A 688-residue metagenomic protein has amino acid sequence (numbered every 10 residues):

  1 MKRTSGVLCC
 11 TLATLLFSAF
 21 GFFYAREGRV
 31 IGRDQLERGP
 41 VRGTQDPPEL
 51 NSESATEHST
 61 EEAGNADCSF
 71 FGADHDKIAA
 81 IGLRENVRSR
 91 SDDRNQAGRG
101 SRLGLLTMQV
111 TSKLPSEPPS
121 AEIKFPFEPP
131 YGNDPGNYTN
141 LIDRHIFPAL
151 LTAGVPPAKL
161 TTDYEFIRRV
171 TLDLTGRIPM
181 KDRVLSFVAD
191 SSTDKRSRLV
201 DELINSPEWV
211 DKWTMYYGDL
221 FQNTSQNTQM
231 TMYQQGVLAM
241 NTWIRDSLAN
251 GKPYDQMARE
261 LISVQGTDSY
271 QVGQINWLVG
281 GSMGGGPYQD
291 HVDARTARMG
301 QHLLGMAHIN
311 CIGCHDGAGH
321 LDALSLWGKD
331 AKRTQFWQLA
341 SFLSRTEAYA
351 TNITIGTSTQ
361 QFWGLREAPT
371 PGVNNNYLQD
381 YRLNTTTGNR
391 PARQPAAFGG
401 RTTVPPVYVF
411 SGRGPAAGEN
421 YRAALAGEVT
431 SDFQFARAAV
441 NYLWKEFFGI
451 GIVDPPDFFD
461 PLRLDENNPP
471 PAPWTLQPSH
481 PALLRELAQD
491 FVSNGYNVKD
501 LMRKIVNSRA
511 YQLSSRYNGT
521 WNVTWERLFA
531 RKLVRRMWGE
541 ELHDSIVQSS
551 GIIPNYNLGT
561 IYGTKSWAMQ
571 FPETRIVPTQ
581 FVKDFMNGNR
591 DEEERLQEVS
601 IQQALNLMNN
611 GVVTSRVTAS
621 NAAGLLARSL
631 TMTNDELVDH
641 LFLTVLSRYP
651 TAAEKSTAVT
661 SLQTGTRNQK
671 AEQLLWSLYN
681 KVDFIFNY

Functional and structural regions predicted by a protein language model:
K2-G28: Sec-dependent N-terminal signal peptides
C10-T11, S69, I312: Secreted/luminal cysteine- and crosslink-motif detector
F20-E49: Signal peptide processing junction and immediate N-terminal pro/mature segment of secreted/exported proteins
G39, G43, N51-E53, H58-I167 (+3 more regions): Short, functional "switch" segments adjacent to catalytic/cofactor/reactive centers
N65-A66, P118-Q361, A436-W474, P478-R485 (+4 more regions): Short, structured secondary-structure elements that scaffold catalytic or ligand/cofactor-binding regions
A488-V492: Alpha-helical support elements that line or immediately flank enzyme active sites and cofactor-binding pockets
S647: Conserved, function-critical positions that sit in or immediately flank catalytic and ligand-binding motifs
